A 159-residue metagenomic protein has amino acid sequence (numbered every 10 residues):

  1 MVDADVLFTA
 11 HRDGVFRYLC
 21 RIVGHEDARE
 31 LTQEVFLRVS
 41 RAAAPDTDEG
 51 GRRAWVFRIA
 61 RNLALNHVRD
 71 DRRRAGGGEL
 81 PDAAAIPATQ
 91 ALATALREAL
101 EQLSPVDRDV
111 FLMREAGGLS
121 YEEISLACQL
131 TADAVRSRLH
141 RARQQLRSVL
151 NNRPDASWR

Functional and structural regions predicted by a protein language model:
M1-V6, F16-E34, A42-G50, A132: Short, charged helix-capping/linker segments at alpha-helix termini
V15, L19, A43, V56 (+1 more regions): Hydrophobic-face residues of short alpha-helical interaction/recognition segments
F16, F36, S104, R108 (+1 more regions): C-terminal flanking helix
E30-L37, G50-N62: Structural recognition of an alpha-helix C-terminal capping motif at a helix-to-coil junction
R61, L65, C128-N152: DNA-recognition helix of helix-turn-helix
N66, R73-E98, S120, D155: Internal acidic/polar
E101, P105, G117-A134, S148: Helix-turn-helix DNA-binding module
V110-R114: A short pre-motif secondary-structure segment
